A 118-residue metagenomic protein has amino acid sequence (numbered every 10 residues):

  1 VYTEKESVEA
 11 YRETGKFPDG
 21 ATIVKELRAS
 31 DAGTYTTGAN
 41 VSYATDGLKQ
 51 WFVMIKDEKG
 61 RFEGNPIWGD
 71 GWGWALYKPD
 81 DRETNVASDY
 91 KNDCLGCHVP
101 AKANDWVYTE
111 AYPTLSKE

Functional and structural regions predicted by a protein language model:
V1-D19: N-terminal secretory signal peptides
T14, P18-E118: Sequence context surrounding c-type heme c attachment/ligation sites in exported
